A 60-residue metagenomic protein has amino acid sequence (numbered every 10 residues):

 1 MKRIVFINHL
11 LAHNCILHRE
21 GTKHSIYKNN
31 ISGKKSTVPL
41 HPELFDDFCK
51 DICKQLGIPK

Functional and structural regions predicted by a protein language model:
M1-E20, K28-K60: Basic nucleic-acid-binding interfaces
